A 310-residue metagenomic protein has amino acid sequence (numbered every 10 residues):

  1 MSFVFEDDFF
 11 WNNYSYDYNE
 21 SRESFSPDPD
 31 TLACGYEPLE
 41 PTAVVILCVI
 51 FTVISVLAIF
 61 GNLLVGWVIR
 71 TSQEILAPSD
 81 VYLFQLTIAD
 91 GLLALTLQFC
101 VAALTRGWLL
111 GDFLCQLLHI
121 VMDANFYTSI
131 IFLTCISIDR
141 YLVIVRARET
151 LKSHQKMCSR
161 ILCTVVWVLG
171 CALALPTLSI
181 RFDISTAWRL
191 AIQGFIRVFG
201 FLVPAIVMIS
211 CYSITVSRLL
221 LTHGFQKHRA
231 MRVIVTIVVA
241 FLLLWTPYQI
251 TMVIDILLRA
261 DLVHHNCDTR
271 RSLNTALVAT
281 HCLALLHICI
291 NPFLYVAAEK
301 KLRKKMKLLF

Functional and structural regions predicted by a protein language model:
M1-F60, I192-G194, R271-T275: Extracellular N-terminal segment of 7TM GPCRs
S2-E6, F10-W11, V53, T105 (+9 more regions): Fourth transmembrane helix
E37-I54, I75-K156, S179, A187-L190 (+1 more regions): Extracellular TM2-ECL1-early TM3 structural module of rhodopsin-like
P41-S72, L92, I206-Y212: First transmembrane helix
Y82, L133, S159-T164, G194-F195 (+2 more regions): Hydrophobic alpha-helical transmembrane segments
L162, S185-W188, I192-F201, I209 (+4 more regions): Intracellular effector-coupling site of seven-transmembrane GPCRs, centered on the ICL3-to-TM6 transition
M208, V238-V253, T275-F310: Seventh transmembrane helix
